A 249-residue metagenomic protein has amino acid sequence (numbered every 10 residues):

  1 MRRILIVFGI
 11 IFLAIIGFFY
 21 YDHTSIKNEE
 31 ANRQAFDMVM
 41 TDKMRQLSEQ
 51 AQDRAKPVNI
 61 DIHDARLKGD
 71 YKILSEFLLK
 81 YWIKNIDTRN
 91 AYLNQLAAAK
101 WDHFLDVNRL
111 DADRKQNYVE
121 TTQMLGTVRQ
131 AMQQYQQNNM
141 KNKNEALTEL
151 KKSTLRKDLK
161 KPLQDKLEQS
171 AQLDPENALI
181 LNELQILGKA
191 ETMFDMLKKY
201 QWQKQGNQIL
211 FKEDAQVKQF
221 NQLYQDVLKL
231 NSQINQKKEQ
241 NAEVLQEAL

Functional and structural regions predicted by a protein language model:
M1, L13-A14: Sec-dependent bacterial lipoprotein signal peptides
R2-F8: Short, hydrophobic alpha-helical membrane anchors of single-pass surface/secreted proteins
L5, I15-Y118: Leu/Val/Ala/Ile-rich N-terminal alpha-helices, chiefly Sec-type signal peptides and the beginnings
D64, A91, Q95-A98, D102-L105 (+8 more regions): Soluble, cytosolic/nucleoplasmic coiled-coil alpha-helices used as oligomeric scaffolds and tethers in large eukaryotic
R66, D70-F77, A178-Q185, D226: Extracytoplasmic/periplasmic, Sec-exported soluble proteins
S75, L79-W82, I86-R89, T122 (+7 more regions): Extracytoplasmic/secreted envelope proteins and their assembly/folding machinery, especially bacterial periplasmic
L105-F211: Extended amphipathic alpha-helical interaction segments
L181, Q185, K189-L249: Extracytoplasmic/luminal low-complexity segments enriched in Pro/Gly and acidic/polar residues that act as flexible
